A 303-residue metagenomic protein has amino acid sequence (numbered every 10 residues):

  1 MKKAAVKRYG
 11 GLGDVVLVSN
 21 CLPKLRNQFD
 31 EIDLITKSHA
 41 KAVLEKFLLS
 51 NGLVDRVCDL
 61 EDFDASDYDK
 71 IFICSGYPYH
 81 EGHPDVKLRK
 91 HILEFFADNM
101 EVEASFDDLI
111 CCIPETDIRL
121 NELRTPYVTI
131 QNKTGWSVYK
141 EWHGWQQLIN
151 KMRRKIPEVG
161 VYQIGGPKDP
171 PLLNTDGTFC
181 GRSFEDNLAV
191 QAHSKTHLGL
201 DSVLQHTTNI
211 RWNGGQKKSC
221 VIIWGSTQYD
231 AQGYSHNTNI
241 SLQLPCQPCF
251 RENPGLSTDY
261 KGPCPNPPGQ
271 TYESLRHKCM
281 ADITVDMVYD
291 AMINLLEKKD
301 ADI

Functional and structural regions predicted by a protein language model:
M1-I303: Catalytic machinery of carbohydrate-active enzymes, primarily nucleotide-sugar-dependent glycosyltransferases
